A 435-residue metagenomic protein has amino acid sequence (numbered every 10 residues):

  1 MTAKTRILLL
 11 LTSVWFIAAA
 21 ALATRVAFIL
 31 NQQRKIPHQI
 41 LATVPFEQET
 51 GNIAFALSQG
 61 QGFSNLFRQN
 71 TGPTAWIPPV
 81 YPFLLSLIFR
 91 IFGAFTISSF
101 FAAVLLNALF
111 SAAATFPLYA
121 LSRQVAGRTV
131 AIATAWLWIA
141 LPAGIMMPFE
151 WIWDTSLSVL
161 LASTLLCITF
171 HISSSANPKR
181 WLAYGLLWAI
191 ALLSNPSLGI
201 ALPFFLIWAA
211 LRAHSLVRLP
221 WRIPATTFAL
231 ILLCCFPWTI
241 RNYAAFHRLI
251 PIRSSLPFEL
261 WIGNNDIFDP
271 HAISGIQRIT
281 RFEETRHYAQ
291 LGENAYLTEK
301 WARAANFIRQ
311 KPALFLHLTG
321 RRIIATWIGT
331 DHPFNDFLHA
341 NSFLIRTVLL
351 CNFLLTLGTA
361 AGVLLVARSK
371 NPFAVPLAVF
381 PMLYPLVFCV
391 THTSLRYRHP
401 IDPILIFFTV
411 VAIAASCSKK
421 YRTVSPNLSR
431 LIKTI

Functional and structural regions predicted by a protein language model:
A18, A75, P79-F83, G93-F116 (+3 more regions): Loop-to-helix entry region of an early transmembrane alpha helix in multi-pass inner-membrane enzymes
A21, A131-A143, L160, C167 (+3 more regions): Short helix- or helix-capping micro-motifs that position conserved polar/aromatic residues at function-defining sites
L30-Q39, P45-P73, V80, L87 (+2 more regions): Extracytosolic helix-loop segments that constitute the early lumenal/periplasmic catalytic or substrate-binding loops
Q48, Y243, L249-A325: Membrane-proximal stem/loop segments at transmembrane-domain junctions that anchor or position
S98, A102, E299, F307-Q310 (+1 more regions): Membrane-interface anchor segments at the N-terminal boundary of transmembrane helices in multi-pass membrane enzymes
A102-A126, S163-I168, L357-A361: Transmembrane-helix motifs of polytopic, lipid-linked glycan transferases
V125-R128, L157, L165-A183, L187 (+4 more regions): Membrane-interface transmembrane helices that cradle and orient dolichyl/undecaprenyl
T134-A135, R180-N195, L206, L230-L233 (+1 more regions): Membrane-interface alpha helices of multi-pass inner-membrane proteins
